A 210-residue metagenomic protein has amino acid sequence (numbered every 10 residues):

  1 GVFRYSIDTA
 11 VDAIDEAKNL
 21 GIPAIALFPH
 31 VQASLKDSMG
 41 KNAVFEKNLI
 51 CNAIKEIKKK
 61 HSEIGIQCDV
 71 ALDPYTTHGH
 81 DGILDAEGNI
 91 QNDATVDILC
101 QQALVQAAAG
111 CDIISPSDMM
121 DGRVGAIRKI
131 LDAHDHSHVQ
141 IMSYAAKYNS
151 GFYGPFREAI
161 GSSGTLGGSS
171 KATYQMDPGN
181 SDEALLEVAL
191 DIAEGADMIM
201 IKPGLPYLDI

Functional and structural regions predicted by a protein language model:
G1-I210: Alpha/beta enzyme core
